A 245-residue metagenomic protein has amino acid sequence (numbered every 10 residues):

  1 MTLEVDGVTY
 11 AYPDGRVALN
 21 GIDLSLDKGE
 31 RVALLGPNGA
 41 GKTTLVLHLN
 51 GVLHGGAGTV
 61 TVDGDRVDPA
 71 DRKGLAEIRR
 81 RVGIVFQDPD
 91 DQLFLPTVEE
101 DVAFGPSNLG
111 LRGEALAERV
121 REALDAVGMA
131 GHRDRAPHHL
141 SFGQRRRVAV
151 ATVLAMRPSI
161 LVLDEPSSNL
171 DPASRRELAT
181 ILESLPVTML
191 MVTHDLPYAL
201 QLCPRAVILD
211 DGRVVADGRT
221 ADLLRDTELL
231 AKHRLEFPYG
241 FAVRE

Functional and structural regions predicted by a protein language model:
L35-P37: The feature captures the beta-strand-to-loop junction immediately N-terminal to the Walker
N50: Helix-to-loop junction immediately C-terminal to a conserved catalytic motif
T59-E77: ABC ATPase NBD Q-loop/coupling interface
E114-H132: Conserved ABC ATPase "signature" region
A136-L140, Q144: Conserved ABC ATPase signature
A199-Q201: A short, surface-exposed alpha-helical micro-motif characterized by mixed small hydrophobic and charged/polar residues
R213-L235: Conserved beta-strand-loop-alpha-helix hinge in the C-terminal portion of ABC ATPase nucleotide-binding domains
